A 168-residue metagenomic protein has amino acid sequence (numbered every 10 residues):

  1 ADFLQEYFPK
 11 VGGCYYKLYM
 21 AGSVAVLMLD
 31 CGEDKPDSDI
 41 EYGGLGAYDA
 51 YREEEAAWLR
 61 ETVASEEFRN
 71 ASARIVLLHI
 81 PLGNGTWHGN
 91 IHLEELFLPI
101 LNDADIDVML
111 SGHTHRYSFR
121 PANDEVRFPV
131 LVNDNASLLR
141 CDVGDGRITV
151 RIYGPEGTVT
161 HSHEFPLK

Functional and structural regions predicted by a protein language model:
A1-A64, L96-N102, V108, S118-G144 (+2 more regions): Extended active-site neighborhood of metal-dependent phosphoesterases/phosphodiesterases
V26-M28, A73-L77, L110: Structural motif
C31, L77-P81, H113-T114: Short, well-ordered beta-to-alpha junction loops that form the rim of enzyme active sites and present histidine/acidic
S65-G85: Short acidic, glycine-rich surface-loop motifs adjacent to enzyme active sites
T86-N90: Short, solvent-exposed loop/turn segments at secondary-structure boundaries
H92-L93, T114: Membrane-proximal bilayer-interacting regions
G157-V159: Residue-level signal for glycine
P166-L167: Short beta-strand edge segments in extracellular beta-sheet folds
